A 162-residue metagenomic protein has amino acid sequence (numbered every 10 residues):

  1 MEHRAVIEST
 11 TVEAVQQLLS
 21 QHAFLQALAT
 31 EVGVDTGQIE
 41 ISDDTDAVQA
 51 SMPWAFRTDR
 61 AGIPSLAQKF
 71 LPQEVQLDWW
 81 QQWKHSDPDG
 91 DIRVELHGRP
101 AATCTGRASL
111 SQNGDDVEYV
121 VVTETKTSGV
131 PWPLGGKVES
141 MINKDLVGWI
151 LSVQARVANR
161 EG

Functional and structural regions predicted by a protein language model:
M1-E2, E74-W79, A101-R107: Short, surface-exposed coil-to-beta transition loops
M1-R60: Hydrophobic ligand-binding cavity/cleft-lining segments
T11-Q16, S20, Q73, V138-W149: Short amphipathic alpha-helical segments
L25-V34, Q68-E74, L96-A102: Short, solvent-exposed secondary-structure boundary motifs
T36-T45, V94, R107, D116 (+1 more regions): Soluble, non-transmembrane catalytic domains of enzymes that act on hydrophobic metabolites at membranes
I39-V94: Glycine-rich portal/gate segments that line the openings of hydrophobic small-molecule binding cavities
A50-S51, Q82-W83, P88-K144: Beta-strand/loop substructures that line and gate deep hydrophobic ligand-binding cavities in soluble
L77-W83, L134-G162: A conserved amphipathic terminal alpha-helix motif
